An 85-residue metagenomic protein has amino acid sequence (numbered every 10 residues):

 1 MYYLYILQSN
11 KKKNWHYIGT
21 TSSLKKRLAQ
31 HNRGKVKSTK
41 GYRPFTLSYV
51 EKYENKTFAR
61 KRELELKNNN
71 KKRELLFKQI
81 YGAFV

Functional and structural regions predicted by a protein language model:
M1-S38, R43, L47-V50, R60-K67 (+2 more regions): GIY-YIG nuclease catalytic motif and its immediate N-terminal context
Y53: Short, surface-exposed polybasic/aromatic micro-patch for ligand or macromolecular engagement
K56: C2H2-type zinc-finger recognition helix
